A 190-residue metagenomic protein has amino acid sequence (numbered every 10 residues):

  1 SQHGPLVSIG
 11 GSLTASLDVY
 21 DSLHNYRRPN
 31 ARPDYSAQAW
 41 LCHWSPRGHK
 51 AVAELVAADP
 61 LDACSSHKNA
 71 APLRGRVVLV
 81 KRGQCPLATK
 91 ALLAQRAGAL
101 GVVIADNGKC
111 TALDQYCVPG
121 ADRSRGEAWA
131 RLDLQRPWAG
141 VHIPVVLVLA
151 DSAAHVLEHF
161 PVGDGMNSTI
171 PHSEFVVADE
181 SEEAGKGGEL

Functional and structural regions predicted by a protein language model:
S1-L190: Structured lumen-facing ectodomains of secretory-pathway proteins
